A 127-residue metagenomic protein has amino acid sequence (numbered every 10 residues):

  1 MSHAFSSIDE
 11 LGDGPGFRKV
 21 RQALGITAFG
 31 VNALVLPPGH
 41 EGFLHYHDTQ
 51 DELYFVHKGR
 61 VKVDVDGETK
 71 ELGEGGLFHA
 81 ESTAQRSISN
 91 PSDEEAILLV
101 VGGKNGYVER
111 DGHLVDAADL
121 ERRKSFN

Functional and structural regions predicted by a protein language model:
M1-A28, F43, E109-N127: A short, N-terminal "cap"/entry segment at the start of jelly-roll beta-barrel domains of the cupin/DSBH fold
F17, N32-H47: Conserved short histidine dyad/triad with adjacent acidic residue
Q22, G42-D48, S89-P91: Short histidine-centered beta-strand/loop micro-motifs that create catalytic or ligand/metal-coordination sites
T27, D64-E68: Short strand-coil-strand connectors
T49-D51, F55-V61: Glycine- and acidic-residue-biased ligand/ion/polar-headgroup-sensing regions
K62, S82-V108: Ligand-binding loop in jelly-roll beta-barrel domains
G67-T83: Short acidic-glycine-tyrosine-enriched beta hairpin
